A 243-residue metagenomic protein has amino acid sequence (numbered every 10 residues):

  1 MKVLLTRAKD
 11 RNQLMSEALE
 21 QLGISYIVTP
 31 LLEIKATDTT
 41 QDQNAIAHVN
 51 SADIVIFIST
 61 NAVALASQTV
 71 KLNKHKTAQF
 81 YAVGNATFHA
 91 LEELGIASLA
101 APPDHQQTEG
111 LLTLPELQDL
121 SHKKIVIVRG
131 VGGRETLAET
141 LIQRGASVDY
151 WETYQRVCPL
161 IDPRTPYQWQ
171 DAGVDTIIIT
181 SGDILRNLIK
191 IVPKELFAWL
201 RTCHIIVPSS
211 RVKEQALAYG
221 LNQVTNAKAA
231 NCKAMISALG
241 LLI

Functional and structural regions predicted by a protein language model:
M1-I243: Signature of uroporphyrinogen-III synthase
